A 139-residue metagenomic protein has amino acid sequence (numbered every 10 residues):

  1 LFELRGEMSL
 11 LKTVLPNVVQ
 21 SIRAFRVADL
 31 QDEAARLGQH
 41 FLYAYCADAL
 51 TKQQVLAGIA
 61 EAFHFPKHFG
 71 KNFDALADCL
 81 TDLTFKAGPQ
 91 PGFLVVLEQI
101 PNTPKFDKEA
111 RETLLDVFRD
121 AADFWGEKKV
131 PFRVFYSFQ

Functional and structural regions predicted by a protein language model:
F2-Q139: Positively charged, polar, low-complexity stretches
